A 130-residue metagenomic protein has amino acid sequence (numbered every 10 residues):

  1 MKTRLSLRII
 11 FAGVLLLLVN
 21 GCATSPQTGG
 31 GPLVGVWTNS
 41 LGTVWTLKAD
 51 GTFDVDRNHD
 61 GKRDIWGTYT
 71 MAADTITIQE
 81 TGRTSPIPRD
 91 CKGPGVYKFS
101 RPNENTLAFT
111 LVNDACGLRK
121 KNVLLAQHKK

Functional and structural regions predicted by a protein language model:
K2-F11: Bacterial N-terminal signal peptides that target proteins for export
L18-G21: C-terminal motif of bacterial Sec signal peptides marking the signal peptidase cleavage site
A23-T38, W45-T46, K129-K130: N-terminal helix-cap/turn-to-beta initiation motif at the start of protein domains
T24-P26, T106-K130: Edge beta-strand at a domain terminus
N39, R57-A115: Contiguous, well-ordered beta-strand patches that form the walls/edges of small beta-barrel/beta-sandwich domains
